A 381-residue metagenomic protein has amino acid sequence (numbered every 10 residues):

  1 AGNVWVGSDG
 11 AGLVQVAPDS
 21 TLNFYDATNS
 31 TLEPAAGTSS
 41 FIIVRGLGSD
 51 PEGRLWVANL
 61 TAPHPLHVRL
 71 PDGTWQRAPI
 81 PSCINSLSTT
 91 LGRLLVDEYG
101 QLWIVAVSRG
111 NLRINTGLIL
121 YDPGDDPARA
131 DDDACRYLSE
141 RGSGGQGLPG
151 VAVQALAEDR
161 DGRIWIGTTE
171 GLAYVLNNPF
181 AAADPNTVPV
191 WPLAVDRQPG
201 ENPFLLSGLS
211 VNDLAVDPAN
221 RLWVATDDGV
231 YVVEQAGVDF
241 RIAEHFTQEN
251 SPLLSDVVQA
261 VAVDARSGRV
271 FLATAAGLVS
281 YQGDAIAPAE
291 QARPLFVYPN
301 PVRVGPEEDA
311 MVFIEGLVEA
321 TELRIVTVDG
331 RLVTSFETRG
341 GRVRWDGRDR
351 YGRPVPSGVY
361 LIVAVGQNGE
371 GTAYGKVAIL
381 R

Functional and structural regions predicted by a protein language model:
A1-L295, V328, L332: Carboxylate-rich, polar loop motifs that coordinate divalent cations or form catalytic acidic clusters
D97, E307, G316-V318, T338 (+2 more regions): Surface-exposed coil/turn segments at beta-strand junctions on protein surfaces, enriched
V258-Q259, E307-V312, G358: Repeat-blade elements of multi-bladed beta-propeller folds
E290-R324, R342-W345: Glycine-centered coil/turn sites that cap beta-strands in beta-rich domains
E322-V333, Y360: Short, glycine-anchored, charge-dense loop/turn motifs used at functional sites
T338-G369: Short, surface-exposed loop/turn motifs with a glycine/proline- and acidic-biased composition
T372-V377: Edge beta-strands of extracellular beta-sandwich domains
I379-R381: Interdomain boundary/hinge segments at the C-termini of tandem beta-sandwich modules
